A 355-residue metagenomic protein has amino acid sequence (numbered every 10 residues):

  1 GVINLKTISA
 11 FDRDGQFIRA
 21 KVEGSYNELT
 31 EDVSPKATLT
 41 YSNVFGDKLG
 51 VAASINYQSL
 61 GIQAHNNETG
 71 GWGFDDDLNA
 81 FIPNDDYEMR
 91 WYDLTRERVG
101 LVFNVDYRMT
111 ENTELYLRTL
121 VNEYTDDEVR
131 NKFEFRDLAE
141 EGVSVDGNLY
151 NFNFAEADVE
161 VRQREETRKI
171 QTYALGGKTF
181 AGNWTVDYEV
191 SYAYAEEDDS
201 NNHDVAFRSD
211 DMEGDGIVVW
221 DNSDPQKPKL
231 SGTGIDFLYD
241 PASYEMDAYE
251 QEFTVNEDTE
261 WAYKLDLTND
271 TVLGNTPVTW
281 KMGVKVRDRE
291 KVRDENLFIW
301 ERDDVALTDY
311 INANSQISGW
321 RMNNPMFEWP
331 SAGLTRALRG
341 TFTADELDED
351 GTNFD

Functional and structural regions predicted by a protein language model:
G1-V22, P35-L39: N-terminal periplasmic accessory domains that precede and gate Gram-negative outer-membrane beta-barrel machines
T7, G24, N43, F103-Y107 (+3 more regions): Residue-level signature of outer-membrane beta-barrel architecture
A10-Q16, F45-L49, N112, N183-T185 (+2 more regions): Short loop/turn motifs that connect adjacent beta-strands in outer-membrane beta-barrel proteins
I18-Y26, A37-L39, V51-S59, L117-E123 (+2 more regions): Transmembrane beta-barrel strands of outer-membrane/channel proteins
G24-N27, D86-W91, V159-Q163, T172 (+2 more regions): Extracellular loop and loop/strand-boundary signature of outer-membrane beta-barrel proteins
T30-D137, D158, R168-G176, G182: Transmembrane beta-barrel wall of Gram-negative outer-membrane proteins
L60-G71, Y116-V143, E156, D187-E189 (+2 more regions): Outer-membrane beta-barrel and related beta-rich outer-membrane complex signature in Gram-negative bacteria
D146-A155, D215-A248, D294-D355: Flexible glycine-rich, low-complexity coil/linker segments exposed to the extracellular/periplasmic environment
